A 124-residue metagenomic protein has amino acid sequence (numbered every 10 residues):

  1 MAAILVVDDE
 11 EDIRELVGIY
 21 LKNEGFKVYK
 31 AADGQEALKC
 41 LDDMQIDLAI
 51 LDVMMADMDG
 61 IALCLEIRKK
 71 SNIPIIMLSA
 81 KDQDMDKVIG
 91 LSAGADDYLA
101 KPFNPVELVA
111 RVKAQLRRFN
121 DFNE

Functional and structural regions predicted by a protein language model:
D8, D52, S79: Active-site residues of response regulator receiver
E11-Y29: Two-component/phosphorelay signaling modules centered on CheY-like receiver
K30-L48: Acidic, metal-coordinating helix/loop segments flanking the phosphotransfer/catalytic sites of two-component signaling
D33-E36, D59-A62, D86: Acidic catalytic/metal-coordinating carboxylates
K39, D59-N72: Short amphipathic alpha-helix used as the core "switch/output" element in two-component signaling
Q45-D47, K70-I75: His-Asp phosphorelay/catalytic-motif detector in bacterial-type signaling
M55: Receiver (REC) domain active-site loop signature in two-component systems and cognate sites in sensor histidine kinases
L65, K69, I76-E124: Basic, amphipathic DNA-recognition helix from helix-turn-helix-like DNA-binding domains
